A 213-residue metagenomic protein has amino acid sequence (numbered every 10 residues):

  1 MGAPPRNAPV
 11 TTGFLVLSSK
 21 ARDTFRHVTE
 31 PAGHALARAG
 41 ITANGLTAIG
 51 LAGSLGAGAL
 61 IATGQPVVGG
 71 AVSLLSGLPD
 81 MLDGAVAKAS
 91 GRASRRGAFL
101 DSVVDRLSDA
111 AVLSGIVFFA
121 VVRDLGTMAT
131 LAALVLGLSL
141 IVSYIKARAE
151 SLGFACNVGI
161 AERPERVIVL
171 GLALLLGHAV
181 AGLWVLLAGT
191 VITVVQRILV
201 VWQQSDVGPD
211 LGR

Functional and structural regions predicted by a protein language model:
G2, R38, L46, L55 (+3 more regions): Structured catalytic core of nucleotide-sugar glycosyltransferases
G2-G33, S102-R213: A feature for the membrane-embedded catalytic helix bundles of lipid/isoprenoid biosynthetic enzymes
V16-S19, D23, G40-A43, P66-G69 (+7 more regions): Residues at secondary-structure transition points
E30-T42: Cytosolic juxtamembrane amphipathic/interface segments immediately preceding and feeding into a transmembrane helix
A37, I61, K88, E150 (+1 more regions): Short polybasic/polar patches that bind polyanions
G40, L60-G64, G115, L175-L176: Helix-loop junctions at the membrane-solvent interface of multi-pass transporters, primarily the C-terminal
T47-R96, G126-G137, A179-G189: Membrane-embedded alpha-helical segments that form the functional core of polytopic membrane enzymes, especially those
